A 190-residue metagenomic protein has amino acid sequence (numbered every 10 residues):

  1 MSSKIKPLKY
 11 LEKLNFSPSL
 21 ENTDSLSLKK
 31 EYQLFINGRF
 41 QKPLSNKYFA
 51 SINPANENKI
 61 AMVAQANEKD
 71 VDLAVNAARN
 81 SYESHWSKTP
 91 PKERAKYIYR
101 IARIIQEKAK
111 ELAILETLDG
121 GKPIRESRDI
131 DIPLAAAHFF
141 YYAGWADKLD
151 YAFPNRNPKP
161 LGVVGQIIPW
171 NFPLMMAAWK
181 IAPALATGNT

Functional and structural regions predicted by a protein language model:
S2-N56, Y142: Hydrophobic face of amphipathic alpha-helices that form TPR/SEL1-like repeat modules and related alpha-solenoid
L26, W86, F139-Y141, W170 (+1 more regions): Tryptophan-centric aromatic hotspots in well-structured domains and transmembrane helices
L34, T117, F140, P158-L161: Short glycine- and Lys/Arg-enriched binding-loop motifs that mark or flank ligand-binding interfaces
G38, E57, R94, F139 (+2 more regions): Residue-level signature of catalytic and energy-coupling elements of molecular machines, predominantly ATP/GTP-dependent
Q41, N67, N171: Short, glycine-/Ser/Thr-/acidic-enriched flexible segments
A50-S51, E68-V71, L174: A short local loop/turn or secondary-structure capping micro-motif enriched for an aromatic residue
N58-L149: Glycine-rich loop-to-alpha-helix module at the N-terminal edge of alpha/beta enzyme cores
K148-T190: Conserved small-residue-rich beta-alpha loop and adjacent elements that most often cradle the phosphate/pyrophosphate
